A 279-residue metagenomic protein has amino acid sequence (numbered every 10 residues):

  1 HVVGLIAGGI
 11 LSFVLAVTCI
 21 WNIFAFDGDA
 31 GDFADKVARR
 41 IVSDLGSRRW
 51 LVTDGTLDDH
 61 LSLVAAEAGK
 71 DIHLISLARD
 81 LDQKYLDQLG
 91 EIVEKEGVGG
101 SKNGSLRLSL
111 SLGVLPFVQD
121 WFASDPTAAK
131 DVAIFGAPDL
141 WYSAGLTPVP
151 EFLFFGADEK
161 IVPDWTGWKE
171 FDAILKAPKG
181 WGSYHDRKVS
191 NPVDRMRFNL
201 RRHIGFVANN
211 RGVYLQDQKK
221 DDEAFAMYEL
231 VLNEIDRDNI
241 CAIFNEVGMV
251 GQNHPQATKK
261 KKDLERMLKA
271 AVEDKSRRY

Functional and structural regions predicted by a protein language model:
V3-A30, D236-N239: Transmembrane alpha-helical segments
V3-G9, D27-G31, K176-G180, N191-M196: Short, functional N-terminal and low-complexity linear motifs
G9-F13, A34-D35, G180-H185: Short hydrophobic/aromatic-rich motifs at helix boundaries and adjacent loops
A16-R49, D58-L63: Hydrophobic alpha-helical transmembrane segments in integral membrane proteins
R39-G46, A66-Y279: C-terminal luminal/periplasmic domains and tails of membrane-associated envelope-modifying transferases
